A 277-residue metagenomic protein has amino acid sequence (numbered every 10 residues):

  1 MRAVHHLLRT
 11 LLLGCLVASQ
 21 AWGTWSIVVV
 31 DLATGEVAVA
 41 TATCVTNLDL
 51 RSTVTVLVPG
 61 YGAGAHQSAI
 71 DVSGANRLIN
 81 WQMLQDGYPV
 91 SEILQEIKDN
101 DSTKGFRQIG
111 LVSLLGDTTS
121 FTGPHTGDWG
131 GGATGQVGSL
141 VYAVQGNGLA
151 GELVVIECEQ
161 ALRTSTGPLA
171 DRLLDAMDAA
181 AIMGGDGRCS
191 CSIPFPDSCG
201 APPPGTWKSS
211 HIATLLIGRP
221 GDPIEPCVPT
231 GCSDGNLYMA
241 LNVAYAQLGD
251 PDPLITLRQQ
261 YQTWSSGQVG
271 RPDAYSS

Functional and structural regions predicted by a protein language model:
M1-L11: Bacterial N-terminal signal peptides that target proteins for export
R9-Q20: Bacterial N-terminal signal peptides
W22-S276: N-terminal nucleophile
